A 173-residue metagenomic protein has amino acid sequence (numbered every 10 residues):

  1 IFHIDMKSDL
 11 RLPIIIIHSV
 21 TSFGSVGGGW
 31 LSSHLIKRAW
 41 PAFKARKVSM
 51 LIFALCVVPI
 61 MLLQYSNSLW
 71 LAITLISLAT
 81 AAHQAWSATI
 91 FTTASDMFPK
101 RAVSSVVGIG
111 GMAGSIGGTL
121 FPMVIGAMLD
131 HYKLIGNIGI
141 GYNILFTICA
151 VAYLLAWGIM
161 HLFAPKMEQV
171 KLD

Functional and structural regions predicted by a protein language model:
I1-D9, D130: Short amphipathic helix-loop junctions that connect adjacent transmembrane helices in Major Facilitator Superfamily/SLC
M6-I14, A72, Y142: Juxtamembrane helix-start elements in MFS-like secondary transporters
D9, A45, A102-I109, G141: Cytoplasmic loop-to-transmembrane helix junctions
L10-I36, F53, L120: Transmembrane alpha-helices of Major Facilitator/SLC transporters
T21, S25-V26, S95-L134: A late C-terminal transmembrane helix in Major Facilitator Superfamily
F43-I90: C-terminal transmembrane helical hairpin of 12-TM major facilitator-type secondary transporters
F43-V48, A127-V151: A membrane-interface helix-boundary motif in multi-pass transporters
V58-S66, T147-D173: Multi-pass alpha-helical transporter architecture, strongest for 12-TM Major Facilitator/SLC carriers used
